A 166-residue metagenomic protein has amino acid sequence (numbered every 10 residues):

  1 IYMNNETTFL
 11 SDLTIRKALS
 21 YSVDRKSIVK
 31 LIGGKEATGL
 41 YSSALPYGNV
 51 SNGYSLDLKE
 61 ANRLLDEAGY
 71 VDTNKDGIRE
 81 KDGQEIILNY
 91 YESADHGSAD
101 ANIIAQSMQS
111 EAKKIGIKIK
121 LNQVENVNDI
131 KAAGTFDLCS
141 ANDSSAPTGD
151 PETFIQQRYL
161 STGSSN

Functional and structural regions predicted by a protein language model:
I1-N62: Local pocket/hinge segments that shape ligand/substrate recognition
L13, L58-N89: Immediate post-signal peptide segment of exported/extracytoplasmic ligand-binding proteins
L13-T14, N102-I115, V127-C139: Short helices/loops that flank or line small-molecule/ion binding pockets
L58, E92-S107: Bilobed "Venus flytrap"/periplasmic-binding protein-like clamshell domains and structurally analogous long
V71-T73, K114-N128: Short, well-structured beta-strand/strand-turn elements
E85-D95, I119-L121: Short, well-ordered beta-strand elements
N128-N166: Acidic-aromatic pocket-rim loops
